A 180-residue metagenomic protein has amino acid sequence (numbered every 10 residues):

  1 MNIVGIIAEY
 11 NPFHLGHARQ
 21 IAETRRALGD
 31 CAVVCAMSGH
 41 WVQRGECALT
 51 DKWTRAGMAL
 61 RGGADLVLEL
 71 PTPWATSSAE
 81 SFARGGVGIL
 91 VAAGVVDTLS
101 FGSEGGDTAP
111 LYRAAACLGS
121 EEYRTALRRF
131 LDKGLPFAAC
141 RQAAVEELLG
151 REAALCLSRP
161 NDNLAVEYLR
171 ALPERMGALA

Functional and structural regions predicted by a protein language model:
M1-R55: N-terminal catalytic cores of NTP/NDP-binding nucleotidyl/phosphoryl-transfer enzymes
A8, V42-Q43, A59, P73-W74 (+1 more regions): Short, contiguous strand/loop micro-motifs
H14, A59, L169: Divalent metal-coordination and catalytic microenvironments
R25-R26, L60, V87, V91-A92: Non-catalytic positions within long, well-ordered alpha-helices that form the structural scaffold/packing of enzyme
T54-G57, E122: Acidic, Ser/Thr-rich peripheral helices and adjacent loops at domain boundaries
A56-T72: A glycine-rich helix N-cap at a beta->alpha junction
E69-A180: Active-site cores that bind ATP or allylic diphosphates and position pyrophosphate for catalysis
